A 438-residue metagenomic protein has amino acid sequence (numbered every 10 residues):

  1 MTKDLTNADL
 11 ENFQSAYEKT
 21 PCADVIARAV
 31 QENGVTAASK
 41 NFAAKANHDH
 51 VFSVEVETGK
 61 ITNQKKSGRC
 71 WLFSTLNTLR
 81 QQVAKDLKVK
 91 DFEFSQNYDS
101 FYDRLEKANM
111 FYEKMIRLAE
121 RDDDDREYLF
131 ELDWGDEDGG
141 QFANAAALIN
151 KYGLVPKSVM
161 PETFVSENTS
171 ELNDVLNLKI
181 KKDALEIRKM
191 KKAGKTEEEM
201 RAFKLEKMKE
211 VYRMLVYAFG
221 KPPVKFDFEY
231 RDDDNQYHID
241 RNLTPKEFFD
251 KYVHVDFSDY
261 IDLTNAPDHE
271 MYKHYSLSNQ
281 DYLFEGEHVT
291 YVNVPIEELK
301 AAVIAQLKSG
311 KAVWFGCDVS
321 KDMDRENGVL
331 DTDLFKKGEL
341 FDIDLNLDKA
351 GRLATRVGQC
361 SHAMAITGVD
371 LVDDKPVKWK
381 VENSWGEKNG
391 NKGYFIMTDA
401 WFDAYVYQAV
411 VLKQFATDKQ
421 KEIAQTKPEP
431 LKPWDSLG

Functional and structural regions predicted by a protein language model:
T2-A23, F73-L76, V89, T398 (+4 more regions): Bimodal feature
T2-G59: N-terminal regions that are enriched for targeting/export leaders and immediately downstream pro/stem segments
K45-V313, N389-N391, D399, Y407: Active-site nucleophile-adjacent alpha helix/oxyanion-hole segment immediately C-terminal to the catalytic cysteine
C70, I149, A354-G386: Catalytic nucleophile-His microenvironment captured as a short glycine-rich beta-strand/loop that brackets
N77, V319-D322, V369-L371, G386 (+1 more regions): Short, glycine-/Ser/Thr-/acidic-enriched flexible segments
N97, V313, M364, W379 (+1 more regions): A broad, low-specificity signal marking well-ordered, structured residues that form hydrophobic/aromatic
G286-S361: Long, positively charged binding patches that form subdomain-scale interaction surfaces for polyanionic ligands
V372, V377-G438: Conserved catalytic-core surface of thiol
